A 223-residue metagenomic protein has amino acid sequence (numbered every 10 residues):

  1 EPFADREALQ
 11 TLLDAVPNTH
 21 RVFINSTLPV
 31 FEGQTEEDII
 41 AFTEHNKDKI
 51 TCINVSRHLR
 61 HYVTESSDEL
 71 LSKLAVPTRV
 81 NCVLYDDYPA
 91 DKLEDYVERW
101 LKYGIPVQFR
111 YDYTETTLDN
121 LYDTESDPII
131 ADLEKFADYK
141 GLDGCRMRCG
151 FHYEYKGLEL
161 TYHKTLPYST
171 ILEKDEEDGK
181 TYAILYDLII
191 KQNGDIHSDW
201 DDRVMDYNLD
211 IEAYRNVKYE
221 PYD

Functional and structural regions predicted by a protein language model:
E1-D5, V16-T35, H45-S66, P77-D86 (+1 more regions): Core AdoMet radical
R6-L12, E32-H45, T64-L70, D91-V97: Distinct, well-ordered alpha-helical segments
V16-P17, W100, D210-E212: Alpha-helix boundary/interfacial micro-motifs
F31-I50, I171-Y182: Intrinsically disordered, low-complexity coil segments
S56-A183, L188, Q192-N193, H197 (+1 more regions): Radical SAM enzyme [4Fe-4S]-AdoMet core and its adjacent flexible, acidic and glycine-rich loops/tails across
V204-Y222: A short, polar/charged loop-to-alpha-helix boundary motif
